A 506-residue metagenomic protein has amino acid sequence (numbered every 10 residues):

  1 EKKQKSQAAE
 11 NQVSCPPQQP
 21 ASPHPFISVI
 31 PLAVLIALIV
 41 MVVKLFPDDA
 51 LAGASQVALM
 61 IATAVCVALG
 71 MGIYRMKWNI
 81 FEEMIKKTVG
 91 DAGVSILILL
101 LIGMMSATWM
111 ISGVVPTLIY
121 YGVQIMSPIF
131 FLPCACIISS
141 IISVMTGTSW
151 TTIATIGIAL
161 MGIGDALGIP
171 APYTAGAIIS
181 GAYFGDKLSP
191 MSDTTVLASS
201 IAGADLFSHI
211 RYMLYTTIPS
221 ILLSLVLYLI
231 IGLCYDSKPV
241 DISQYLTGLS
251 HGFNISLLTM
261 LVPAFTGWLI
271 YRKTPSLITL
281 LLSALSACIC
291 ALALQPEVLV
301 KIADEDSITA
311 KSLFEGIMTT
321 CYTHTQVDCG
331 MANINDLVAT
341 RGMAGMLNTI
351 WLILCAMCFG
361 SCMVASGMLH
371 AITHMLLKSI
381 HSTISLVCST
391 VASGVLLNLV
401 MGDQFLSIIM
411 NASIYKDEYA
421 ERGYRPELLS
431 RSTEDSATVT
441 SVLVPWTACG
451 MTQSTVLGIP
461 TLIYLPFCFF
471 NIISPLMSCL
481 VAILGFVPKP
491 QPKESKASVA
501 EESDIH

Functional and structural regions predicted by a protein language model:
E1-L100, M104, Y215-S224, L229-C355 (+1 more regions): Hydrophobic transmembrane alpha-helices of multi-pass small-molecule transporters
P20-H24, Y120-S127, S143-S149, L246-I255 (+2 more regions): Short, amphipathic, aromatic/basic-enriched membrane-interface segments that mark the entry/exit of transmembrane
V67, M71, S95-L99, A107-S112 (+22 more regions): Transmembrane alpha-helical segments of multi-pass membrane transport proteins and ion-pumping complexes
Y74-D165, Y322, Q326-K416: Membrane-embedded alpha-helical segments and adjacent helix-loop junctions characteristic of multi-pass solute
W150, A182-L197, I409-E418: Short helical (or helix-break) motifs at transmembrane helix termini and adjacent helical loops in multi-pass membrane
I153-L160, I178, T279-A287: Central hydrophobic cores of alpha-helical transmembrane segments in multi-pass integral membrane proteins
M161-Y173, I459-L462: Helix-coil boundary and interhelical linker segments in multi-pass alpha-helical membrane proteins
I201-T217, I221, S361, I380-H506: C-terminal transmembrane helix pair
